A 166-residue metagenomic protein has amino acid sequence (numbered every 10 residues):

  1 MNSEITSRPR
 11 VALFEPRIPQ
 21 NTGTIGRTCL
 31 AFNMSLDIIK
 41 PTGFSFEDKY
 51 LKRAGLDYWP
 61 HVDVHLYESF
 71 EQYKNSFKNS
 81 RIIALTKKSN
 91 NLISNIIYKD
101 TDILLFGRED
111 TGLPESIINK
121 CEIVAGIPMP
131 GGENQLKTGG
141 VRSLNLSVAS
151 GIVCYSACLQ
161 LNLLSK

Functional and structural regions predicted by a protein language model:
M1-K166: Post-transcriptional modification and biogenesis factors for structured RNAs of the translation apparatus
